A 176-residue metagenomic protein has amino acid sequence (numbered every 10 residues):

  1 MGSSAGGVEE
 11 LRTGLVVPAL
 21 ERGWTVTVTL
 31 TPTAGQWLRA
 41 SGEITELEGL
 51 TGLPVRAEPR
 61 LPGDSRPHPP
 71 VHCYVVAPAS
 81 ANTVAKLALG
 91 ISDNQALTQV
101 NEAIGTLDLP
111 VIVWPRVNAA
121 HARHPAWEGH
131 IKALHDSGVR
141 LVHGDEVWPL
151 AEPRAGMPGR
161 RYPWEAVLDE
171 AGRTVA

Functional and structural regions predicted by a protein language model:
M1-V113, V117-A176: A cross-family phosphate/adenosyl-ligand binding-site feature
